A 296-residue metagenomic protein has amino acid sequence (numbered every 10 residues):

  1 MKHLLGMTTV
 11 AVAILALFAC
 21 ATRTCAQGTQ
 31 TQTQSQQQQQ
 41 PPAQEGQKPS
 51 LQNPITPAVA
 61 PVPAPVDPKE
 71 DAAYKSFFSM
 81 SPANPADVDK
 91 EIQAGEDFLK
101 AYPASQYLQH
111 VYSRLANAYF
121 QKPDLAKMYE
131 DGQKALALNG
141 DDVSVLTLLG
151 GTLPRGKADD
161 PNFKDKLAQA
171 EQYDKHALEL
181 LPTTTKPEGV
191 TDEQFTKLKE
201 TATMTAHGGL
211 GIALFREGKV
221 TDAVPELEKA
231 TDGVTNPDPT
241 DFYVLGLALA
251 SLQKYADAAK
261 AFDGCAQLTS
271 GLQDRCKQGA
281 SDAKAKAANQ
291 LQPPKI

Functional and structural regions predicted by a protein language model:
T24-H110, P293-I296: N-terminal leader/linker segments that initiate helical-solenoid repeat arrays
Q34, P187-E188, E200-R216, P225 (+2 more regions): Terminal, low-structured helical/coil segments at or just beyond the last alpha-helical repeat
A73-S76, Y112, L146-L149, L153 (+3 more regions): TPR repeat positional signature
P85, K122-P123, G156-D160, K164 (+3 more regions): Structural motif corresponding to the intra-repeat A-B loop/turn of tetratricopeptide repeats
A101-L108, A135-V143, P161, P182-T201 (+2 more regions): Short solvent-exposed coil/turn linkers within tandem alpha-helical repeat scaffolds
N117, G151, R155-A158, I212 (+2 more regions): Residue-level recognition of tetratricopeptide repeat
